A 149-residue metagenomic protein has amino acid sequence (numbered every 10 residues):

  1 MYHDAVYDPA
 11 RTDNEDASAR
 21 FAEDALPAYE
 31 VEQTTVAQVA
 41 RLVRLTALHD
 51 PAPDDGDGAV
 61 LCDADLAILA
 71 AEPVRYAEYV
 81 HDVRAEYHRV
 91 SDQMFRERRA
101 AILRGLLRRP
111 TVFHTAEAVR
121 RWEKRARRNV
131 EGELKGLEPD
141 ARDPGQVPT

Functional and structural regions predicted by a protein language model:
M1-P9, S18, V39-A47: His-Asp-centered metal-binding catalytic motifs of divalent-metal-dependent phosphohydrolases/nucleases
D8-T12, Y29, Q33, D50: Amphipathic alpha-helical interaction segments
T12-D13, V74: Hydrophobic alpha-helical membrane-insertion segments
D13, A17, T34-Q38, D55: Alpha-helix N-cap and coil->helix boundary residues
N14-Y29: An active-site-proximal "capping" alpha-helix that borders the catalytic cofactor pocket
Y29-V43: Acidic/histidine metal-binding catalytic segments
V31, L48-T149: Divalent metal-dependent phosphate-bond-processing catalytic cores, especially two-metal-ion Mg2+/Mn2+ enzymes that act
